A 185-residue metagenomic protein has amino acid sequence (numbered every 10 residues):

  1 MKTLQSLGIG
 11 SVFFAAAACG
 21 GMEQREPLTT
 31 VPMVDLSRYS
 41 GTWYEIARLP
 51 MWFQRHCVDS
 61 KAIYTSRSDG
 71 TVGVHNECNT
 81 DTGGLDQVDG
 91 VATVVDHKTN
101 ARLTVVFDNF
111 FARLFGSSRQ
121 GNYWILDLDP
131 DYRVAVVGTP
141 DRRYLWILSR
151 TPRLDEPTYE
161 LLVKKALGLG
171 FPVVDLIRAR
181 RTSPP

Functional and structural regions predicted by a protein language model:
T3-Q5, F13-P185: A beta-rich soluble binding module of mature secreted/lumenal proteins
